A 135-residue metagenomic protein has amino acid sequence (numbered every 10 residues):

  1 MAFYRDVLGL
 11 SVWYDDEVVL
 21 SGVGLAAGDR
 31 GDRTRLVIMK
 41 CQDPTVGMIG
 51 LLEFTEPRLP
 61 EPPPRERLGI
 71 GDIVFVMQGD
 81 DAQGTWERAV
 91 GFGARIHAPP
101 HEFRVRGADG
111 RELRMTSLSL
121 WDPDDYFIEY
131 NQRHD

Functional and structural regions predicted by a protein language model:
M1-V46, G91, R111: Core segments of cupin and vicinal oxygen chelate
D6, V19, P44-M48, L52-D124: Vicinal oxygen chelate
Y130-D135: Short beta->alpha transition motifs characteristic of CBS
